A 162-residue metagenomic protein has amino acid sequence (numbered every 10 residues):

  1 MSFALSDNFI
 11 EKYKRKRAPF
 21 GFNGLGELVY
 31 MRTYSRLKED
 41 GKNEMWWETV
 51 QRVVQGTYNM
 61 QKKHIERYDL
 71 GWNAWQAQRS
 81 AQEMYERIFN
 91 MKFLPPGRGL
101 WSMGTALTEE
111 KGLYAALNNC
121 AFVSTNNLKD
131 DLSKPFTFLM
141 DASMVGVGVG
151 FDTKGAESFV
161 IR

Functional and structural regions predicted by a protein language model:
M1-R162: Extended catalytic cores of very large enzyme megasubunits
